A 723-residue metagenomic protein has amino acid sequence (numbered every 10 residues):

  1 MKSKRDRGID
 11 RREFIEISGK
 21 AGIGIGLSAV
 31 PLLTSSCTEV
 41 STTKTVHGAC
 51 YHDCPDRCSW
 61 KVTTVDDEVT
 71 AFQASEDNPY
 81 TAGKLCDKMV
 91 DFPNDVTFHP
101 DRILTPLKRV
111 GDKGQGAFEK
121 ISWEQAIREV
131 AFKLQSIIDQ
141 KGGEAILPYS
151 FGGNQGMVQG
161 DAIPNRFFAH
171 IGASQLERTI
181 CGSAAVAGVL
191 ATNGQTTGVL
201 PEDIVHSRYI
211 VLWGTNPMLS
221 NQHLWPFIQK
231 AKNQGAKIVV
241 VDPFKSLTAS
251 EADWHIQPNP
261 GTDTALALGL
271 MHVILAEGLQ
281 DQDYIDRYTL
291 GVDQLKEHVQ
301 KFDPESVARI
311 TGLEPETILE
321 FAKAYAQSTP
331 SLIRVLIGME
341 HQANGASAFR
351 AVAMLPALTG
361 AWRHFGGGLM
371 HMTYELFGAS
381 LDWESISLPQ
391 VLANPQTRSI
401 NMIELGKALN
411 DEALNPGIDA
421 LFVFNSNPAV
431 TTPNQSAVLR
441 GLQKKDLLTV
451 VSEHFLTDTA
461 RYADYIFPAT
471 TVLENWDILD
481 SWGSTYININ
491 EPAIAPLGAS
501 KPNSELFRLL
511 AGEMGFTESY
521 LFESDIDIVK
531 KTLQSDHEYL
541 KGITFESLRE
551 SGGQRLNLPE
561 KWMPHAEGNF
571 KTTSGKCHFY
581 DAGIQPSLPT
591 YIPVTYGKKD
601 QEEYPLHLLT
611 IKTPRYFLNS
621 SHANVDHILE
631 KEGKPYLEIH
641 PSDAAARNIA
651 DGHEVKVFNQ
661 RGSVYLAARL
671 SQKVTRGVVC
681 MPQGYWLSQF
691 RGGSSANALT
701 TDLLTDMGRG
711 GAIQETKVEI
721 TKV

Functional and structural regions predicted by a protein language model:
K2, D161-Q229, Q234-V240, T248 (+5 more regions): Extended redox/cofactor-interaction regions of prokaryotic respiratory oxidoreductases
K2-E277, S306, E314, F424 (+2 more regions): N-terminal export/assembly segments and adjacent metallocofactor-ligating motifs of anaerobic energy-metabolism
I25, T70, D281-Q282, I318 (+8 more regions): Acidic/polar loop patches that form or flank catalytic/metal-binding clefts of enzymes that bind anionic ligands
R109-K120, L279-P315, I494-A566, K631 (+2 more regions): N-terminal leader/propeptide and maturation segments of large enzyme subunits in energy/redox metabolism and hydrolases
D112, I210, E251-A252, F302-E305 (+2 more regions): Flexible glycine/proline-enriched surface loops and loop-helix/loop-strand junctions
I127-I146, L200-R208, H298, L319-L332 (+1 more regions): Glycine-rich phosphate/diphosphate-binding loops that line cofactor/substrate pockets in enzymes
L270, L290-L405: Active-site phosphate/pyrophosphate-binding segments
L497, P502-S551, N624-E638, D643-V723: Long, contiguous, secondary-structure-rich segments that constitute the structural scaffold of globular domains
